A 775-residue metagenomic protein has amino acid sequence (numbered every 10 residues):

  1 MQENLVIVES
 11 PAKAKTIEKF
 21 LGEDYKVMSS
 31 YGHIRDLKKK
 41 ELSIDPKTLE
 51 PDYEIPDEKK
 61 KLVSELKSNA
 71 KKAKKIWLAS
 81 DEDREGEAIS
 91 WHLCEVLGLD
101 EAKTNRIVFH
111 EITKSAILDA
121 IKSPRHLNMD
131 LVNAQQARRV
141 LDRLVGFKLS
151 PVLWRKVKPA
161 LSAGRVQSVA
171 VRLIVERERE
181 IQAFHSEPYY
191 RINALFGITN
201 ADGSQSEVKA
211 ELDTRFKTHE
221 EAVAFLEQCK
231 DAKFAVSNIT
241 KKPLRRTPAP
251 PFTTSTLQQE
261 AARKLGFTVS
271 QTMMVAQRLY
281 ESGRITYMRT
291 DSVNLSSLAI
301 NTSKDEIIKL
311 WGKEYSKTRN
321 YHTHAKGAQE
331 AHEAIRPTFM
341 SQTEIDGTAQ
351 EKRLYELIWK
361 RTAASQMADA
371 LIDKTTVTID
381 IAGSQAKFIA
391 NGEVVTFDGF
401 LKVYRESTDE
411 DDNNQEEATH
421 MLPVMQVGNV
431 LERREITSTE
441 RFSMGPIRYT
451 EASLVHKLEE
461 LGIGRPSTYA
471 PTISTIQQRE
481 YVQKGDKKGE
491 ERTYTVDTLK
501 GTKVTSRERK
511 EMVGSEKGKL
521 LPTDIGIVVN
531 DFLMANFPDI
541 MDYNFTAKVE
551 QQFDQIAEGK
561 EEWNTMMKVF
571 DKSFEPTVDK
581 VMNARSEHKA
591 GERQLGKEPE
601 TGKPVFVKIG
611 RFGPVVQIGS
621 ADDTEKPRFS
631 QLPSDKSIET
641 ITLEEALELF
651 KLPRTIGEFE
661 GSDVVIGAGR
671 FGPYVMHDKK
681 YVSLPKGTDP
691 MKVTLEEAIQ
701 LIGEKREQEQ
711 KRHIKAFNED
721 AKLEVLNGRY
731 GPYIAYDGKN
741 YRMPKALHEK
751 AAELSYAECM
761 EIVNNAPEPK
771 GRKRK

Functional and structural regions predicted by a protein language model:
M1-V140, K148, T408-D409, T419: Intrinsically disordered, low-complexity regulatory segments
Q2-L5, T16, Y25, S150 (+5 more regions): Basic, low-complexity terminal or inter-domain segments flanking catalytic cores
P51-P56, K264, L461-G462: Flexible beta-alpha connector loops of hexameric P-loop NTPases
S80-E82, Q259-A261, R289: Short glycine-centered, acidic/aromatic-flanked micro-motifs in structured strand/loop junctions that mark active-site
I112-F196, K241-R245: C-terminal or mid-to-C-terminal helical accessory/interaction module adjacent to the motor/catalytic core
D231-T247, Q259, E435-M444: Positively charged, polyanion-binding regions of nucleic-acid-associated proteins
Q258-E260, K264-Q271: A conserved hydrophobic secondary-structure block that centers on an alpha-helix together with its immediately flanking
